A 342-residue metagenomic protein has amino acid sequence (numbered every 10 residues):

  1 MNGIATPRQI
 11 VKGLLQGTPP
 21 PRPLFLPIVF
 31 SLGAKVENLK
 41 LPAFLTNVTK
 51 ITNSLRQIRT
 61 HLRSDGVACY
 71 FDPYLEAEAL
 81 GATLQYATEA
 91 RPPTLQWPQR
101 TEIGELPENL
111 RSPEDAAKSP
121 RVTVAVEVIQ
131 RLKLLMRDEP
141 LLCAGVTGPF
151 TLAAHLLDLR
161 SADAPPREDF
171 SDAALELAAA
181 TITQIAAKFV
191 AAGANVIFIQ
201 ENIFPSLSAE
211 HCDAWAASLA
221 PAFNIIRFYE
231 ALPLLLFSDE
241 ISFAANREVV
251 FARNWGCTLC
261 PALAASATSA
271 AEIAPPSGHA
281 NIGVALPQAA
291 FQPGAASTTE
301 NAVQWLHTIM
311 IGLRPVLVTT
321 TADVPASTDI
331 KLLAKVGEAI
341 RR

Functional and structural regions predicted by a protein language model:
N2-L26, F30, V126-D138, A173: N-terminal amphipathic alpha-helix/helix-capping segment at the start of soluble metabolic enzymes
I10, Q16, V36, R227-R342: Catalytic-face loop-and-helix region of soluble metabolic enzyme cores
P21-R121, E127: Alpha/beta catalytic barrel-like cores
E37-K50, S161-Q184, Q288-S297: Active-site mouth loops of central-metabolism enzymes
Y74-A77, G81-L84, C143-A164, A192-A217: Active-site-proximal loop/short-helix segments that contain or immediately flank catalytic acid/base residue(s)
Q85-K188: Active-site-proximal, glycine-rich beta->alpha crossover segments in alpha/beta enzymes that shape flexible
A117-P140, E210-L235, D239-I241, A339: Alpha-helix-loop-beta-strand connector modules within alpha/beta enzyme cores
S161-T181, A216-A222, F228, L259-S266: Acidic, His- and aromatic-enriched active-site or binding-groove loops in soluble protein domains that engage sugars
